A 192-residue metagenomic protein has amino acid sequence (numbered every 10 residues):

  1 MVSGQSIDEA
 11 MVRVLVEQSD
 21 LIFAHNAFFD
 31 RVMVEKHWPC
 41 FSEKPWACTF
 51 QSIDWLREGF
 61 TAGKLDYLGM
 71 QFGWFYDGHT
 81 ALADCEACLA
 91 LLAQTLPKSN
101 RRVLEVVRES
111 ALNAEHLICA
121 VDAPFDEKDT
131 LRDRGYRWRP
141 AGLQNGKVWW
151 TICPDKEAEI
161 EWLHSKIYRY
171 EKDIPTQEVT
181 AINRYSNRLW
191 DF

Functional and structural regions predicted by a protein language model:
M1-G59, E171, Q177-E178, N183: Conserved DEDDh/DEDDy metal-dependent 3′-5′ exonuclease domain
L21-F28, V32-H37, K64-D122: Acidic, Mg2+-coordinating catalytic module of metal-dependent nucleases/exonucleases that use a two-metal-ion mechanism
C40-S42, G59, G73-Y76, R137: Short coil/loop linkers at secondary-structure junctions
Q94-F192: Acidic two-metal-ion nuclease catalytic site recognized across multiple nuclease folds, prominently DnaQ/RNase D-T
